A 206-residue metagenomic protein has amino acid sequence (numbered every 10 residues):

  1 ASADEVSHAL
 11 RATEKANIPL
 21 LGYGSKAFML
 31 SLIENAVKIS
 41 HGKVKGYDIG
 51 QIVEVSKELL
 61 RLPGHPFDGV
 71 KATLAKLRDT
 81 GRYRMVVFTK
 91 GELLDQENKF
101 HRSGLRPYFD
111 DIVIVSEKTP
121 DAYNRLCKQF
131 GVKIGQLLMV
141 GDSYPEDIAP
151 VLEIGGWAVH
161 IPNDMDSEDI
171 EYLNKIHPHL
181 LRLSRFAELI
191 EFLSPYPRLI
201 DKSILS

Functional and structural regions predicted by a protein language model:
A1: Basic, amphipathic juxtamembrane/active-site segments that coordinate anionic phosphate or diphosphate groups
D4-E58: A metal-dependent, Asp-based hydrolase signature
N17-F28, L60-D68, R125-L126, P150-W157: Short amphipathic alpha-helical segments at helix boundaries and their inter-helical linkers
G22, T89, M139: Short glycine/serine/threonine-biased micro-segments
Y47-P66, V70-S103, I112-S116: Substrate-recognition element of Asp-dependent hydrolases with the DxDx(T/V) motif
K71, A75, E92-S206: Asp-based, Mg2+/Mn2+-dependent phosphohydrolase catalytic module
